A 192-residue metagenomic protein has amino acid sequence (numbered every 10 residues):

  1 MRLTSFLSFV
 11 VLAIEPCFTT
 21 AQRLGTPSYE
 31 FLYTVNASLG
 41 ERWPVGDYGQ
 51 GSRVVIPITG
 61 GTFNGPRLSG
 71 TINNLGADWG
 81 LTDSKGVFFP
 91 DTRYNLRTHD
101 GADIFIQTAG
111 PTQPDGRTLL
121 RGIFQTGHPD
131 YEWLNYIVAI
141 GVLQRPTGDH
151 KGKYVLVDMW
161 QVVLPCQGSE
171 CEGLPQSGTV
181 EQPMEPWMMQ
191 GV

Functional and structural regions predicted by a protein language model:
M1-A21: Fungal secretory targeting signals
A21-V192: Beta-strand-enriched cores of mature, soluble protein domains
